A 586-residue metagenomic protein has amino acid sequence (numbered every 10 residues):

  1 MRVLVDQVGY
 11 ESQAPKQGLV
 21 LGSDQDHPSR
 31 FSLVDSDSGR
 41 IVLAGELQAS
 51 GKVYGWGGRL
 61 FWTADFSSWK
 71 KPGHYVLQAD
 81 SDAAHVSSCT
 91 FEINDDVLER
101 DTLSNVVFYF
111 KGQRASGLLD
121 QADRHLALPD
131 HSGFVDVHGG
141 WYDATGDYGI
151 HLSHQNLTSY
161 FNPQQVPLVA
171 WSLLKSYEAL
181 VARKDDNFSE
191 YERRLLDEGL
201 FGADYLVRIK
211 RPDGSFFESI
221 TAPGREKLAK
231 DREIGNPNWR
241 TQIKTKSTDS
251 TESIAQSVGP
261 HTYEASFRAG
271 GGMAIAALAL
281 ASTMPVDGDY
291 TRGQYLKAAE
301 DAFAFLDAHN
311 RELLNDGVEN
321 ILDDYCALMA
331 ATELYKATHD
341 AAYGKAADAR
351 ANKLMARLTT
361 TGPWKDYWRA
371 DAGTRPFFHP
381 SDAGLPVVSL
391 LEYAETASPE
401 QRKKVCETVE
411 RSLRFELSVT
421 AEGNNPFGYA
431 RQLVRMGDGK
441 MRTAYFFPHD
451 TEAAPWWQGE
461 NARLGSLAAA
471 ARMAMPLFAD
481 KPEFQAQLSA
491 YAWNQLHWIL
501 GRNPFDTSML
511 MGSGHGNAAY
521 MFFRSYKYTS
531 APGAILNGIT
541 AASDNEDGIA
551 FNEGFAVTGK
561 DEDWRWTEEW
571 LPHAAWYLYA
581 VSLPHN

Functional and structural regions predicted by a protein language model:
Q7-H85, K111-P167, S176, A222-A281 (+4 more regions): Aromatic (Trp/Tyr) and acidic
Y75, C89, V181-K184, R211 (+4 more regions): Short, solvent-exposed loop/turn and secondary-structure capping segments
H85-I93: Edge beta-strands of extracellular beta-sandwich domains
E92-Q121, A127-H131, L196-G214, L296-L314 (+3 more regions): Long, well-ordered core segments of solenoidal/helical folds
L173-L180, V207-K210, L278, S282-P285 (+5 more regions): Sec/Tat-exported extracytoplasmic proteins
K175-F201, R225, A255-T262, L280-A298: Short coil/linker segments at helix-helix boundaries
E264-A265, E312-V318: Flexible helix-coil transition and linker loops at the boundaries of alpha-helical arrays
